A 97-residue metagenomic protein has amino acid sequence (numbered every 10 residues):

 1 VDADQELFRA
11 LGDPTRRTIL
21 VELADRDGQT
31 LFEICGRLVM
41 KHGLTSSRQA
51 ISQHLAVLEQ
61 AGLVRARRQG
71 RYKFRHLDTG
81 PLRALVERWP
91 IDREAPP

Functional and structural regions predicted by a protein language model:
A3, R9-A10, P14-S47, Q69-R83: N-terminal helix-turn-helix DNA-binding core of bacterial DNA-binding proteins
L55-A56: Short, hydrophobic-biased segments on the C-terminal half of alpha helices that form "recognition helices"
G62: Glycine-centered, phosphate/nucleic-acid-interacting loop/turn motifs that mediate DNA/RNA or nucleotide
R65-A66: Short beta-strand "wing" residues that participate in macromolecule-binding interfaces
G80-P97: Phospho-regulated, low-complexity intrinsically disordered regions of nuclear gene-regulatory and chromatin-associated
